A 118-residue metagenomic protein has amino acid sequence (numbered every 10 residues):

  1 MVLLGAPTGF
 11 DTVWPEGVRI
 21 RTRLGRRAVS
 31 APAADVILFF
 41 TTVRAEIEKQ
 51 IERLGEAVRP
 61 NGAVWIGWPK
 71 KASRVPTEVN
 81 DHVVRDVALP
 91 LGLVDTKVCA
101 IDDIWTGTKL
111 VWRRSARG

Functional and structural regions predicted by a protein language model:
M1-G118: S-adenosyl-L-methionine-dependent methyltransferase catalytic core, i.e., the SAM/SAH-binding region
